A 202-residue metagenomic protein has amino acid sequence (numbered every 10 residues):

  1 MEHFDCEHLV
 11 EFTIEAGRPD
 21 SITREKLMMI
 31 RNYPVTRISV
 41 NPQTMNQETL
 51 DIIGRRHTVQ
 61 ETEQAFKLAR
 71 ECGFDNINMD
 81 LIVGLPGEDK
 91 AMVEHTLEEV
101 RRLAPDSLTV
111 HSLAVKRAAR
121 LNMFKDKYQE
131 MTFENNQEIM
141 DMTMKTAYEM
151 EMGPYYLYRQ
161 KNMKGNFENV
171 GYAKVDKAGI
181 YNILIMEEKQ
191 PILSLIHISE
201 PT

Functional and structural regions predicted by a protein language model:
M1-T143: Conserved non-cysteine loop/helix-boundary elements of the Radical SAM core domain that shape
G84, N162, S199: Short, glycine-/Ser/Thr-/acidic-enriched flexible segments
A118-L195: A C-terminal junction/extension of Radical SAM enzymes
S194-T202: Residue-level detector of conserved catalytic or cofactor/ligand-binding positions in enzyme active sites
